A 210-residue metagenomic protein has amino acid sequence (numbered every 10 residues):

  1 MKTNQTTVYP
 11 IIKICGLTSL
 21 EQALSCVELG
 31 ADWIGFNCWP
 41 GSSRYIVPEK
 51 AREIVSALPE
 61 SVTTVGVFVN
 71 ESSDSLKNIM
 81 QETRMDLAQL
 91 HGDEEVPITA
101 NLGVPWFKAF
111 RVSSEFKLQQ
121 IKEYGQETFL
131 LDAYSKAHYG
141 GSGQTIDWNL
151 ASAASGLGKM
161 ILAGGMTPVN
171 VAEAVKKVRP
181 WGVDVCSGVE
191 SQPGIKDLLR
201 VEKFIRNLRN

Functional and structural regions predicted by a protein language model:
M1-N210: Conserved N-terminal beta1-alpha1 strand-loop-helix module at the mouth
